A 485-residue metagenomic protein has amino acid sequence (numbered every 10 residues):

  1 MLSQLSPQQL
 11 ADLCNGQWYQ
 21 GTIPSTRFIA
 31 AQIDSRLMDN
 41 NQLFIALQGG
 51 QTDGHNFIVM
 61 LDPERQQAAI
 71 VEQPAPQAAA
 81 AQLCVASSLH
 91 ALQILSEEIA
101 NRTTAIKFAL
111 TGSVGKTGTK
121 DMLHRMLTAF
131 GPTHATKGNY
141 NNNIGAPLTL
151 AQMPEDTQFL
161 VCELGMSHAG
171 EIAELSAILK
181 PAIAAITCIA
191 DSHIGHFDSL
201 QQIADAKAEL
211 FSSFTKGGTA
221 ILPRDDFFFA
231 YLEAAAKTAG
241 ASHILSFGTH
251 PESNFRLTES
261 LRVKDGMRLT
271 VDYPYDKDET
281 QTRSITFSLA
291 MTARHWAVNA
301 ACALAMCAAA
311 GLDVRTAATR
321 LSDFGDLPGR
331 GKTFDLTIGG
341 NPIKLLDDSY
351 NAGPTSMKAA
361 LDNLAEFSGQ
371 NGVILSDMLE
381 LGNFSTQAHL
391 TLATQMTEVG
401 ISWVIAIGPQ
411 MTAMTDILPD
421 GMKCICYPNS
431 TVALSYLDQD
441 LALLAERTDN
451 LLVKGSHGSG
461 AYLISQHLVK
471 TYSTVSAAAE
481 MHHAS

Functional and structural regions predicted by a protein language model:
M1-I94, E98, T292, L312 (+3 more regions): N-terminal leader/targeting and accessory segments in enzymes
Q8-C14, A91-R224, A230-A241, Q439 (+2 more regions): Phosphate-binding loop of NTP-binding sites
L10, Q42, L61, L95 (+13 more regions): Residue-level signal for inorganic ion chemistry
L37-A46, T133-H134, I144, L148-L160 (+1 more regions): Mobile, glycine- and charge-enriched loop segments and immediately flanking short secondary-structure elements within
G49-T52, L327, S349-C426, A477-S485: Active-site beta-alpha connecting loops in nucleotide-dependent enzymes
M60, E98, M122-M126, R320 (+3 more regions): Rossmann-fold NAD(P)-dependent oxidoreductase module
A75-A79, A185-I343, G369, T394-W403 (+1 more regions): Acidic, Mg2+-coordinating active-site environments of NTP-dependent enzymes
L83-S87, C424-A433: Short acidic-hydrophobic, aromatic-tinged amphipathic segments that line or gate anion-handling sites
